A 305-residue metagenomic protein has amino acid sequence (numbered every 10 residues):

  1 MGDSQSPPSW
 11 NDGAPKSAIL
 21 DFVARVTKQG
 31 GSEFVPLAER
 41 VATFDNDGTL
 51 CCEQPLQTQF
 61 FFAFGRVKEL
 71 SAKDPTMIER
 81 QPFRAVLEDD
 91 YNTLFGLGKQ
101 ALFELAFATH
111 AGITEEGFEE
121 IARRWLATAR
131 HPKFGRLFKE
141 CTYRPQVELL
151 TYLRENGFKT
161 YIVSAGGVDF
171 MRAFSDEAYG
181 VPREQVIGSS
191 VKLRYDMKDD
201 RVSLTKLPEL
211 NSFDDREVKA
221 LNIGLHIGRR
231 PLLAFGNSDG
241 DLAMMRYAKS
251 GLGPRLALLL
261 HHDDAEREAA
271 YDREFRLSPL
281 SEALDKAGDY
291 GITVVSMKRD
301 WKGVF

Functional and structural regions predicted by a protein language model:
G2-A24, E39, E116-F305: C-terminal cap/substrate-recognition subdomain and adjoining C-terminal extension of metal-dependent phosphatase-like
G2-S9, T49, E88-Y91, L102-A108 (+1 more regions): Charged, low-complexity surface segments at secondary-structure and domain boundaries
R25-G30: N-terminal post-signal-peptidase region of extra-cytosolic proteins
S32-P36: Short loop/turn motifs at secondary-structure junctions and domain boundaries
E39-P55, M245: Asp-based phosphoryl-transfer active-site loop
C52, F60, F170-M171: Short catalytic/ligand-binding loop motif for oxyanion handling, primarily in non-cytosolic enzymes, centered on
P55-L56, F61-E140, R144: A metal-dependent, Asp-based hydrolase signature
